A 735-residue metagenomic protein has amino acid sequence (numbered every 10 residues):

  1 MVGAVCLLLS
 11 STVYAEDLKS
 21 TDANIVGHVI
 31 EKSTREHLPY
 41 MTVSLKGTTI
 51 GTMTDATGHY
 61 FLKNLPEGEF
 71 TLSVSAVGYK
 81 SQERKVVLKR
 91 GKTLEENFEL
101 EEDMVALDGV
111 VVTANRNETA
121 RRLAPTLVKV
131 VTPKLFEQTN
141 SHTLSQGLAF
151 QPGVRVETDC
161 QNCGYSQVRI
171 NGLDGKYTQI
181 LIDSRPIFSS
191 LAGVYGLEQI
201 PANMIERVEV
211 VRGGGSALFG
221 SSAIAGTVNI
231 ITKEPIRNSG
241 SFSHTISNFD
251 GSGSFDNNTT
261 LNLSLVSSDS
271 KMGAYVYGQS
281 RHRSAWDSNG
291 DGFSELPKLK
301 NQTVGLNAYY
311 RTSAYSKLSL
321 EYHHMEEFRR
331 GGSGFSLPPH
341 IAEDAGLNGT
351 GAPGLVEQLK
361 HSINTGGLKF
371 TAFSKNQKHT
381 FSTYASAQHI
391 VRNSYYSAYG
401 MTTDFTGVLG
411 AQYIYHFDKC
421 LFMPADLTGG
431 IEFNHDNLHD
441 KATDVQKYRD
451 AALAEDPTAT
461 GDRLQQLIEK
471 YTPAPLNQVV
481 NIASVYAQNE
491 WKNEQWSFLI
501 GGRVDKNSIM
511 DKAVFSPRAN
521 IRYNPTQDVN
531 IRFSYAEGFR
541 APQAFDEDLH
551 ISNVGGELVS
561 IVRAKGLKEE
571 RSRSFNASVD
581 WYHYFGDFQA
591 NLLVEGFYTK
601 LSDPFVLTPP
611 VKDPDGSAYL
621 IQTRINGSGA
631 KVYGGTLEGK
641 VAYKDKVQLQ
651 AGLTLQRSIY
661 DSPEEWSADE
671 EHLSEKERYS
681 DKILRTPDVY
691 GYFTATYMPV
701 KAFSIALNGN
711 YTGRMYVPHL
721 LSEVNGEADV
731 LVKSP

Functional and structural regions predicted by a protein language model:
D17-D22, H28-T34, M41-K46, S75-Y79 (+4 more regions): Short, acidic, small-residue-rich periplasmic hinge/interaction motif at the N-terminus of Gram-negative outer-membrane
K63, Q167-R169, R185-R212, K233: Short acidic/polar hinge/loop motifs at secondary-structure boundaries that mediate gating or recognition
S145-P186, E206: Extracytoplasmic beta-strand/coil segments of soluble accessory domains associated with Gram-negative outer-membrane
Q199-S243: A beta-strand signature from Gram-negative outer-membrane beta-barrel systems, especially the internal plug domain
R237-S247, G251, L261-E357: Periplasmic-side early beta-strands and strand-to-turn transitions of outer-membrane beta-barrels
T260-L261, T380-S394, R532, G566-I625 (+1 more regions): Membrane-embedded beta-barrel scaffold of Gram-negative outer-membrane proteins
S313, F422-T428, E432-D436, L467-K600 (+1 more regions): Structural signature of Gram-negative outer-membrane beta-barrels, strongest in the C-terminal barrel of TonB-dependent
K492-S497, F597-K600, Y619, T623-L721: Gram-negative outer-membrane beta-barrel transporters
